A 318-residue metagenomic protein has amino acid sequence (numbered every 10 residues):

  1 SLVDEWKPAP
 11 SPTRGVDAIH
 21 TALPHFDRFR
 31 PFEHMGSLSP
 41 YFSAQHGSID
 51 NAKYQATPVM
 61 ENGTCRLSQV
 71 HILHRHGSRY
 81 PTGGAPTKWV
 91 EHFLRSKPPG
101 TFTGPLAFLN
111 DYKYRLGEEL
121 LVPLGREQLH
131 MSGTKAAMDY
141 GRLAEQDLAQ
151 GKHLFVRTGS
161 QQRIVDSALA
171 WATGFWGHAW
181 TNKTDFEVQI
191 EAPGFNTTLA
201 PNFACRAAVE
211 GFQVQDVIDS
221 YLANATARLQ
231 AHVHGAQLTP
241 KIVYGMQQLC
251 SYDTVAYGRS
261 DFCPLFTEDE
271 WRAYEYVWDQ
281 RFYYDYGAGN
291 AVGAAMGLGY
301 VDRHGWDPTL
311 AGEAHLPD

Functional and structural regions predicted by a protein language model:
S1-F155, G159-D318: Signature for phosphate-centric chemistry
